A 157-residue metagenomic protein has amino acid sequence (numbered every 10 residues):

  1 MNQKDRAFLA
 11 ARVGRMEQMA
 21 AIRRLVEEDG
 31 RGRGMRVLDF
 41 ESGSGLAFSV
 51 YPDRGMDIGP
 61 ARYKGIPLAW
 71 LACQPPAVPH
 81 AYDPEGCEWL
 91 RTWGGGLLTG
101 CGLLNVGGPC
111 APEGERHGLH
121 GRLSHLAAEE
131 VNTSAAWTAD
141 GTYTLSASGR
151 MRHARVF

Functional and structural regions predicted by a protein language model:
M1-F157: Surface-exposed acidic/polar loop and edge beta-strand patches at domain peripheries
